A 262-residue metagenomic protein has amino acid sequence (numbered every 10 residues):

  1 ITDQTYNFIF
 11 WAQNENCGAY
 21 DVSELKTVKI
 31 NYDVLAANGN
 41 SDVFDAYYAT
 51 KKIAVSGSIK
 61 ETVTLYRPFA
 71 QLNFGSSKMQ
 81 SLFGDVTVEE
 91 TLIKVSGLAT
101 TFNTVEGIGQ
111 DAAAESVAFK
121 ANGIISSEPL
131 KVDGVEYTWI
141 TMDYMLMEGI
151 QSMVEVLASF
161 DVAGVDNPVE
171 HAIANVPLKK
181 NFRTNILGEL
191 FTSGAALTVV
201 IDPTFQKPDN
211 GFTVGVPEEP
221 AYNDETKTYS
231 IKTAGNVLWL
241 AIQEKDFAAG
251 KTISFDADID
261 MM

Functional and structural regions predicted by a protein language model:
I1, E61, W139, Y229-T233: Generic recognition of long tandem-repeat/solenoid scaffolds
I1-E24, S81-F182, T213-V216: Tryptophan-paired
I1-F83, V216: Short, low-hydrophobicity acidic/polar segments
N7-I9, K60-T62, Q71-G75, L92 (+3 more regions): Beta-strand secondary-structure signal
E61-A70, T141-I150, L190: Conserved "repeat-terminator" motif of extracellular CCP/Sushi domains
F182-S230: Intrinsically disordered, low-complexity repeat and linker tracts
G215-M262: Surface-exposed repetitive/solenoidal architectures
